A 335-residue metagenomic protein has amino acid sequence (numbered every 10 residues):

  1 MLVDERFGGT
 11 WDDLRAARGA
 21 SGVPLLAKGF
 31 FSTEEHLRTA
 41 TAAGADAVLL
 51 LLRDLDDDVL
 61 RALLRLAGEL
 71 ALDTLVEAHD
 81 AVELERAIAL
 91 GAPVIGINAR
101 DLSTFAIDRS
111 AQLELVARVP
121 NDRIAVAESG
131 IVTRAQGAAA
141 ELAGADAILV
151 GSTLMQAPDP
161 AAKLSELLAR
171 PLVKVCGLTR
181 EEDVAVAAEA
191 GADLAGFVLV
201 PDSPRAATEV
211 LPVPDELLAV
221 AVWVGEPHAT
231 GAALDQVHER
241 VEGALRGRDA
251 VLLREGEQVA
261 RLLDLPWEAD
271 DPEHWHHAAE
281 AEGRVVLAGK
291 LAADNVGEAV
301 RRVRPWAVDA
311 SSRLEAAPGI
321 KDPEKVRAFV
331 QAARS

Functional and structural regions predicted by a protein language model:
M1-L25, F31-E35, L66-V94, L102-A127 (+2 more regions): Conserved N-terminal beta1-alpha1 strand-loop-helix module at the mouth
G8-W11, F31, A42, D54-D58: Short, amphipathic alpha-helical segments
H36-D54, L60, G191: A short alpha/beta connector and helix-capping loop motif
L49-L50, L55, L60, L72 (+2 more regions): Generic leucine side-chain signal with a strong bias for well-ordered alpha-helical environments
